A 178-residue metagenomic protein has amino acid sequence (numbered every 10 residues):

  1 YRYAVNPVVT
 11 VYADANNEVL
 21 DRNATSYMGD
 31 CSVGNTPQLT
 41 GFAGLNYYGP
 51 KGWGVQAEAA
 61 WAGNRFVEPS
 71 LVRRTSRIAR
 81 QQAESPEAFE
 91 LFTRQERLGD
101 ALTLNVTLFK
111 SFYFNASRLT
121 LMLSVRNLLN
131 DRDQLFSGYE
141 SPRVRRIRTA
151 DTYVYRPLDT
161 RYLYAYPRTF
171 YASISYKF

Functional and structural regions predicted by a protein language model:
Y1-L71, S175: Gram-negative outer-membrane beta-barrel transporters
T10-A13, G52-N105, F109: Extracytoplasmic gating/loop element in the C-terminal half of outer-membrane beta-barrel translocons and assembly
A15-S26, A79-E90, T149-Y155: Flexible, solvent-exposed coil segments and beta strand-coil junctions, predominantly the extracellular/periplasmic
S26-S32, L91-Q95, P157-R161: Extracellular loop and loop/strand-boundary signature of outer-membrane beta-barrel proteins
T36, Y48-P50, R97-G99, F114 (+1 more regions): Surface-exposed coil/turn segments at beta-strand junctions on protein surfaces, enriched
P37-G41, D100-L104, Y166-F170: Residues that define the transmembrane beta-barrel architecture of outer-membrane proteins
A43, W53-A57, V106, L119-L123 (+1 more regions): Transmembrane beta-strands of outer-membrane beta-barrel proteins
W61-A79, K110-F178: C-terminal beta-signal and adjacent terminal beta-strands/loops of Gram-negative outer-membrane beta-barrel proteins
